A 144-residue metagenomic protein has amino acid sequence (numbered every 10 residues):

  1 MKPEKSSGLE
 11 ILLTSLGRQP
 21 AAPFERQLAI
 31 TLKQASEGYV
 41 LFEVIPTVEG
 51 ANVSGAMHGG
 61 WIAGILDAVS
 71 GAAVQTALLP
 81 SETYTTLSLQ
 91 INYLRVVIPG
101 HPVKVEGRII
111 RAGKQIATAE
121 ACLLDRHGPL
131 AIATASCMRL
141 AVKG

Functional and structural regions predicted by a protein language model:
M1-G144: Terminal targeting signals and extreme-terminal segments of soluble enzymes
